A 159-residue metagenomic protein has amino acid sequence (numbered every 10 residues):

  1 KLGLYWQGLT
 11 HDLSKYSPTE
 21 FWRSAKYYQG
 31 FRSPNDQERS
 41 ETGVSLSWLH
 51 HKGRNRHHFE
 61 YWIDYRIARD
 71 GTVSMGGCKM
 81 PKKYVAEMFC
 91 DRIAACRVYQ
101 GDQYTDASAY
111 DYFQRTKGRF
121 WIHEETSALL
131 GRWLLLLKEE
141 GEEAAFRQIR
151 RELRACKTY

Functional and structural regions predicted by a protein language model:
K1-Y159: Metal-dependent phosphohydrolase cores
